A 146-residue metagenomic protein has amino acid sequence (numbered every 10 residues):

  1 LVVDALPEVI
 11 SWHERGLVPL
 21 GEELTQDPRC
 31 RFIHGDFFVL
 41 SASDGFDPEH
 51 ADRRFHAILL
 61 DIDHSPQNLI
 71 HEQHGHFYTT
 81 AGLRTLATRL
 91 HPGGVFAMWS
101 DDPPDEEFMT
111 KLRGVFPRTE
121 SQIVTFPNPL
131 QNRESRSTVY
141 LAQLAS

Functional and structural regions predicted by a protein language model:
L1-H91, E120, V124-T125, R133: The AdoMet/dcAdoMet-binding core of the Class I SAM-like
G93-S100: Conserved beta-strand signature within the Rossmann-like core of class I S-adenosyl-L-methionine
D102-S146: Class I S-adenosyl-L-methionine
